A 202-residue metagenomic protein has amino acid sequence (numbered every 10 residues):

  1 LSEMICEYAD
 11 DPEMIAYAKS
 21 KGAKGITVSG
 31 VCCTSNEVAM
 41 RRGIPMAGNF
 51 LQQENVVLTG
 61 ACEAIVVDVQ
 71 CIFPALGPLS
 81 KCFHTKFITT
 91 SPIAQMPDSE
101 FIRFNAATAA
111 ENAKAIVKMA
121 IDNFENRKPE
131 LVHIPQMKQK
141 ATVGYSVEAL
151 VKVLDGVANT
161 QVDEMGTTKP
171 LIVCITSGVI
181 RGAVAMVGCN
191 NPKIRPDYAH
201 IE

Functional and structural regions predicted by a protein language model:
L1-E202: Metallocofactor- and cofactor-centric catalytic cores in central/energy metabolism, strongly enriched
